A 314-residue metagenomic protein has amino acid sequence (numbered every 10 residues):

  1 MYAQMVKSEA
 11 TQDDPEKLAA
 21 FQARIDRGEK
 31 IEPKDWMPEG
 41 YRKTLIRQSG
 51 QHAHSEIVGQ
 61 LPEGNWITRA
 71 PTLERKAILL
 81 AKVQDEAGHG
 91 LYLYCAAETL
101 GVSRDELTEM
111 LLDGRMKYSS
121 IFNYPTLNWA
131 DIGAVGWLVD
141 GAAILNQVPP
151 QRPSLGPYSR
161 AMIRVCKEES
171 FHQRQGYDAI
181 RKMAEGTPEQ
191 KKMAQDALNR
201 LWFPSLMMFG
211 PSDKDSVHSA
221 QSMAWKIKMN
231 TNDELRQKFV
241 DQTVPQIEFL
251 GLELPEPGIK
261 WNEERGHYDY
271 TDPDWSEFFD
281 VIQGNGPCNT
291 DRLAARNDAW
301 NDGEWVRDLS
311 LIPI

Functional and structural regions predicted by a protein language model:
Y2-A19, K82-M110, Y177-I180: Conserved alpha-helical segments that form or flank metal/cofactor-binding pockets of metalloenzymes
K30-G50, M110-G136, P153, G186-Q190 (+1 more regions): Acidic/His metal-coordination segments adjacent to aromatic residues that form catalytic metal sites in metalloenzymes
W36-Y41, G59-A81, A143-Y158: Helix-loop segments that flank and shape redox-cofactor active sites
Y41-H52, A70-H89, I132, P157-E169 (+1 more regions): Alpha-helical scaffold segments that form or flank carboxylate-/histidine-based iron centers
F122-Q175: Internal, conserved structured core segments that host functional sites
R152-P204: Glycine- and acidic-residue-rich phosphate-binding/metal-coordinating active-site segment common to enzymes that handle
G186-W275: C-terminal, helix-dominated tail/subdomain
P313-I314: Conserved small/polar residues in nucleotide/adenosyl-binding loops
